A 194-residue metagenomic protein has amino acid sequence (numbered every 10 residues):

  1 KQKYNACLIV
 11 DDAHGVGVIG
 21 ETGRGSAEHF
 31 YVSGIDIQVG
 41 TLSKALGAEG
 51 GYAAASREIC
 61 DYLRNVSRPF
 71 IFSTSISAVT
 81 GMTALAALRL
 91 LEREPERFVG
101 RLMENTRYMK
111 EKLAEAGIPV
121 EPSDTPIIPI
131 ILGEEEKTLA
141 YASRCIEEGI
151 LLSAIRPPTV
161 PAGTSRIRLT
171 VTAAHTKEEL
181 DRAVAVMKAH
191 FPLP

Functional and structural regions predicted by a protein language model:
K1-N5, H14-I37: Active-site pre-lysine segment of PLP-dependent enzymes
K1-Y4, K137-T138, E178-E179: Active-site core of PLP-dependent enzymes with the aminotransferase class I/II
E28-Y62: Active-site PLP attachment segment
E49-G50, S67-I76: A short glycine-threonine-serine/GTX helix/turn-capping micro-motif
A54, P129-I131, T170-T172: Short hydrophobic/aromatic beta-strand micro-patches that form the beta-sheet surface supporting nucleotide- or nucleic
L85-L151: Conserved PLP-dependent catalytic core of the aminotransferase class-I/II
E147-I150, T159-P194: PLP-dependent enzyme catalytic core of the Aspartate aminotransferase-like
